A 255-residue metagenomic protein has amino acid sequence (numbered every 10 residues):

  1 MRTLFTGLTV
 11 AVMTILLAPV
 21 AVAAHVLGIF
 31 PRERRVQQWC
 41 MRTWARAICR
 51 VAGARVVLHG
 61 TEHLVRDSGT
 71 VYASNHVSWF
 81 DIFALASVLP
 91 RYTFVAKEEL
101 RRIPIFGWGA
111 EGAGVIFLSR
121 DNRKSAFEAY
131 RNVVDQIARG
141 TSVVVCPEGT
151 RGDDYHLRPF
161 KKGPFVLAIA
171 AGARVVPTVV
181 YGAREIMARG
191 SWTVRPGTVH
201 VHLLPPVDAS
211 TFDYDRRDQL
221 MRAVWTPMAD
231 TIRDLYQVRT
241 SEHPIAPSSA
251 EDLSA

Functional and structural regions predicted by a protein language model:
M1-V57, W108-G112: A transmembrane-helix-recognition feature enriched in membrane-embedded lipid enzymes and envelope glyco-/phospholipid
R2-V10, M41-A96: Conserved H-X4-D acyltransferase segment
A45, V115-S119, G149-T150: Short, basic, glycine/proline-bearing loop/turn elements
A52-H59, A126-F127, A183-E185: Short gly/ser/thr-rich secondary-structure transition/capping motifs
V71-A73, F117, V144-C146: Structural motif
V77-N132: Membrane-embedded segments
F127-A255: Non-catalytic C-terminal accessory region of glycerolipid acyltransferases and related lyso-lipid remodeling enzymes
